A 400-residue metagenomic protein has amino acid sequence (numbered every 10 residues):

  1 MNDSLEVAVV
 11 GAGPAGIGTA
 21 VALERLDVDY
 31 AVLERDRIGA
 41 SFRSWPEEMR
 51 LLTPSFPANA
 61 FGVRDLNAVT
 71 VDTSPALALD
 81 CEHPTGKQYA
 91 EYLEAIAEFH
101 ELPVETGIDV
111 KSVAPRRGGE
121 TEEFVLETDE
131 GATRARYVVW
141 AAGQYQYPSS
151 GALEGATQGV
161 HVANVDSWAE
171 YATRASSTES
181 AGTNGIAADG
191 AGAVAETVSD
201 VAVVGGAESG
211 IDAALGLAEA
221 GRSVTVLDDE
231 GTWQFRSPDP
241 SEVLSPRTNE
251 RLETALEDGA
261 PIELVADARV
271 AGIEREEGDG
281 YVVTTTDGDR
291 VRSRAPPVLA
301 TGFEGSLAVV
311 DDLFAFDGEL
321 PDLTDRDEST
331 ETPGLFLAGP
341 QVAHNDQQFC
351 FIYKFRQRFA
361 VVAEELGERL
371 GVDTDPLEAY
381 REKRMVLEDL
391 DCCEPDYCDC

Functional and structural regions predicted by a protein language model:
L5-V32, A202-E219: N-terminal Rossmann-like FAD-binding beta1-loop-alpha1 element of flavoenzymes
V9-V10, T133-Y145, V204, R292-E304: Short hydrophobic core segments
R37-A90, L227-P240: Glycine-rich active-site loop/strand segments that organize a redox cofactor
A76-Y137, A142-Y145, A271-V283, S293: Feature captures the FAD/FMN-dependent oxidoreductase FAD-binding
T85, A142-A220, D317-R326: Glycine-rich dinucleotide-binding loop and its adjacent helix/turn
S112, E179, E219-F316, G371-E382: A Rossmann-like FAD-binding core segment of flavoenzymes
V204-E250, F336-L337, V342-Q347, F351-E368: Active-site substrate-recognition segment that forms the wall of the catalytic cavity or substrate channel
E304, L320-C400: C-terminal, flexible cofactor-proximal segment of oxidoreductases
